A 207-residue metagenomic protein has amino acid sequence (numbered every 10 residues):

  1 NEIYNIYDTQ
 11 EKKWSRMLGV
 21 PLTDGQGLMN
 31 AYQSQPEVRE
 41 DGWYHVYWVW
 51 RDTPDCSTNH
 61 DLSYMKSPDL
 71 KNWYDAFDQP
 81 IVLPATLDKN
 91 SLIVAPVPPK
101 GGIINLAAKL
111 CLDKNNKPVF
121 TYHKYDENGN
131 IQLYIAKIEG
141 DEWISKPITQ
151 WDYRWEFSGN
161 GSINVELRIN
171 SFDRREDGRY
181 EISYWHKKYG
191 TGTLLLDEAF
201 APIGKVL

Functional and structural regions predicted by a protein language model:
N1-L207: Extracellular, repeat-based ectodomains that mediate carbohydrate processing or recognition
